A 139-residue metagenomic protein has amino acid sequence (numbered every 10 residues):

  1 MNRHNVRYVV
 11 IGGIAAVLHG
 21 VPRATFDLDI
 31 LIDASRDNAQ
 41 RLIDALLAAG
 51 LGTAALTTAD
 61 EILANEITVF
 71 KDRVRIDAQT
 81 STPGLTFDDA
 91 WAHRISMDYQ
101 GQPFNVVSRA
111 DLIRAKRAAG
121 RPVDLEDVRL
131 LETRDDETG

Functional and structural regions predicted by a protein language model:
M1-G139: Compositionally biased terminal segments of proteins
